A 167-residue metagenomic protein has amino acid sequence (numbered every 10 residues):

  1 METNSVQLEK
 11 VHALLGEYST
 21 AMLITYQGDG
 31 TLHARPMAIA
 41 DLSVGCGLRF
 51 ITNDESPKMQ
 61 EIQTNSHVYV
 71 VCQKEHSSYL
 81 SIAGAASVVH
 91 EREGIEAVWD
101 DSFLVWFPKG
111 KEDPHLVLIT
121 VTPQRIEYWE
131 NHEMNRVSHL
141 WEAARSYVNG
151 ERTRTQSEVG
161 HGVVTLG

Functional and structural regions predicted by a protein language model:
M1-M22, S146, T153, G160-G167: Extreme N-terminal tail/first-helix region
A13-G28, V68-C72: A short, Trp-centered hydrophobic/proline-enriched beta-strand micro-motif
G30-M37: A positional/architectural concept
A40-L42, Q73: Short beta-strand micro-motifs enriched in acidic
V44-R49: Short active-site oxyanion
I51-N53, Q73: Short His-Asn-centered micro-motif
K58-R125: Short, structured beta-strand-loop surface elements
E112-G167: C-terminal edge-of-domain segments
